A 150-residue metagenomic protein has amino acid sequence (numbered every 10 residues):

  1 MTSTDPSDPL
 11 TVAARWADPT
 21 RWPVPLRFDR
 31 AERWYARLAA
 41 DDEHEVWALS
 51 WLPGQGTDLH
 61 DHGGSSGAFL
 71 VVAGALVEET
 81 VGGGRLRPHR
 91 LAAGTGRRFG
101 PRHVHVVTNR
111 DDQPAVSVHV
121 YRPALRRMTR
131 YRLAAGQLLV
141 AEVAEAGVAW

Functional and structural regions predicted by a protein language model:
M1-R21: N-terminal leader/capping segments at the start of a protein or of a new domain
V24-Q55: A short glycine-rich, His/Asp/Glu-containing loop-to-beta-strand
W47-H62, L91, G100-R102: Conserved short histidine dyad/triad with adjacent acidic residue
P53, G64-G82: Glycine- and acidic-residue-biased ligand/ion/polar-headgroup-sensing regions
D61-G63, L70, N109-D111: Short glycine/proline-enriched turns and hinge-like loops at secondary-structure junctions
A68, T80-H105, E142-A146: Short acidic-glycine-tyrosine-enriched beta hairpin
A92, G100-R126: Ligand-binding loop in jelly-roll beta-barrel domains
P123-W150: Conserved double-stranded beta-helix
